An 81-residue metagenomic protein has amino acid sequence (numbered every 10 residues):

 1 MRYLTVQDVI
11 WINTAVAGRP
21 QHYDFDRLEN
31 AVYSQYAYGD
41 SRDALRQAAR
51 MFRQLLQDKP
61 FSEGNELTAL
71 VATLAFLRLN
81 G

Functional and structural regions predicted by a protein language model:
M1-G81: FIC/Doc superfamily catalytic core
